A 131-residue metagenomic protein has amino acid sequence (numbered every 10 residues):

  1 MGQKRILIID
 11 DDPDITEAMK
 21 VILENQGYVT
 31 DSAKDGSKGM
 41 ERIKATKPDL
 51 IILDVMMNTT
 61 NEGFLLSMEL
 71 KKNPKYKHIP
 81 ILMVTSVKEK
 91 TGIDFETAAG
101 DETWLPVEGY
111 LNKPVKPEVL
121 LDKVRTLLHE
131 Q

Functional and structural regions predicted by a protein language model:
M1-R5, K116-Q131: Non-catalytic signal-transmission and effector/linker regions of two-component phosphorelay proteins
Q3, K47-D49, K75-P80: His-Asp phosphorelay/catalytic-motif detector in bacterial-type signaling
D12, M56-N58, L82: The short loop immediately C-terminal to the conserved phospho-acceptor aspartate in CheY-like receiver
P13-D31: Two-component/phosphorelay signaling modules centered on CheY-like receiver
S32-E41, E62-G63: Helix N-cap/capping motif at the beta->alpha junctions
E41, F64-K77: Short amphipathic alpha-helix used as the core "switch/output" element in two-component signaling
T46-L53, M57: Active-site beta3 strand of CheY-like receiver
N61-L65, V87-N112, E118, D122: Alpha4 helix (beta4-alpha4-beta5 surface) of REC/receiver domains from two-component response regulators
